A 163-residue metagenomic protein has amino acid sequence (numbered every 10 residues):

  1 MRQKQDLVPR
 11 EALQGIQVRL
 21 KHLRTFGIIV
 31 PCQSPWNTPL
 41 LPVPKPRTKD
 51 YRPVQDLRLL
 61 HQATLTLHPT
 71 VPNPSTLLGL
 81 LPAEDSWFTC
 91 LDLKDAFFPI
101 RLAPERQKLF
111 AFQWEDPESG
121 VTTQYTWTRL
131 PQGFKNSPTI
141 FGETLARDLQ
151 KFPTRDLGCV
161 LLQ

Functional and structural regions predicted by a protein language model:
M1, P44-R52, L93-T126, T139-K151: Reverse-transcriptase-like RNA-dependent polymerase core
M1-V71, D156-Q163: Reverse-transcribing Pol proteins
R2-P9, T126-K135: Short histidine-centered catalytic/ligand-binding loop motif
E11-V18, P35, R52, P69-T76 (+4 more regions): Generic recognition of stable, solvent-exposed alpha-helical segments in well-folded globular domains
Q14-P39, L80-D116: Amphipathic alpha-helical blocks
L23, L40, P53-D56, L77 (+4 more regions): Mobile genetic element proteins and their domesticated derivatives, centered on retroelements and DNA transposons
K45, D56-L60, P74, L91-D95 (+1 more regions): Residues immediately flanking
S75-S86, T144-Q150: Metal-dependent nuclease catalytic cores in nucleic-acid-processing enzymes, especially RNase H-like/related
